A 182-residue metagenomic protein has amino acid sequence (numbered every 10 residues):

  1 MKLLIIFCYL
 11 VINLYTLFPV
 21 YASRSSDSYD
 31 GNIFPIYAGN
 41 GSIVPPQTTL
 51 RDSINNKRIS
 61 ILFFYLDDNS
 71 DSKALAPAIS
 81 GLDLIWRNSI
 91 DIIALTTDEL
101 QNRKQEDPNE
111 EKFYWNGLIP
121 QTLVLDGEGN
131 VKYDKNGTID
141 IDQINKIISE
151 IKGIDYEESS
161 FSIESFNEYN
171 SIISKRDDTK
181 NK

Functional and structural regions predicted by a protein language model:
I5-Y15: Bacterial N-terminal signal peptides
V20-T49: N-terminal "domain-start" segment that seeds a small globular fold
V44, N69-K73, I119, T138-D142: Soluble non-cytosolic domains of exported or imported proteins
P45-T49, Y65, A76, E106-E110: N-terminal post-signal-peptidase region of extra-cytosolic proteins
T48-L50, D71-W86: Typically the conserved alpha-helix immediately C-terminal to a functionally engaged Cys/Sec in thioredoxin-like
S53-D68: Short active-site neighborhood of thiol/selenol oxidoreductases, capturing the structured segment around
S80, D91-K132, I141, I148-K152: Thioredoxin-like thiol-disulfide oxidoreductase module
G137-K182: Thiol-/selenol-based redox modules, centered on thioredoxin-like and closely related oxidoreductase domains
